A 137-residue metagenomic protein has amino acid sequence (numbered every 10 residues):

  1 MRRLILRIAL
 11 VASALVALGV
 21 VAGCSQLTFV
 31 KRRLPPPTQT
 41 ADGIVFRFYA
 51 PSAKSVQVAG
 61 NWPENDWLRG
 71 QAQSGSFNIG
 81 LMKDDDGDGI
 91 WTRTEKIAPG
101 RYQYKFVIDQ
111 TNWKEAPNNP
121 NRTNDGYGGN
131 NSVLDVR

Functional and structural regions predicted by a protein language model:
M1-C24: Sec-dependent bacterial lipoprotein signal peptides
L4-I5, A9, L34, E95 (+1 more regions): Small/flexible residues
C24-P51: Basic K/R-rich, polyanion-interacting modules in nucleoproteins and related proteins
G43-P99, D109-R137: Aromatic-rich carbohydrate-binding modules that target alpha-glucans
